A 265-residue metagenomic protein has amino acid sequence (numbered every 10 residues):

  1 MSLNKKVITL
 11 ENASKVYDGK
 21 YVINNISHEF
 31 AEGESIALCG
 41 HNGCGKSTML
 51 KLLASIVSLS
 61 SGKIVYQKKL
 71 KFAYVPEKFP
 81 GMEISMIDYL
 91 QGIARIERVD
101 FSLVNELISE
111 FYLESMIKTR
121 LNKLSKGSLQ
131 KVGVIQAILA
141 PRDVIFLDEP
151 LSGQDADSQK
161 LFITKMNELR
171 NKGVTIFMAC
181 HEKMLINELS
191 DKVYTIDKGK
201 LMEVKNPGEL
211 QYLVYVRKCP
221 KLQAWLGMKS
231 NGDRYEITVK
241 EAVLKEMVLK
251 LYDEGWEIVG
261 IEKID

Functional and structural regions predicted by a protein language model:
I8, I23-N25: Conserved structural motif at the start of ABC-family nucleotide-binding domains
C39-H41: The feature captures the beta-strand-to-loop junction immediately N-terminal to the Walker
A54: Helix-to-loop junction immediately C-terminal to a conserved catalytic motif
K78, E83-E97: Q-loop/switch helix immediately C-terminal to the Walker
F101-I117, I138: Conserved ABC ATPase "signature" region
V134: Hydrophobic anchor residue at the start of the ABC signature
I145-E149: Catalytic Walker B motif of ABC-type/P-loop ATPase nucleotide-binding domains
A179-H181: H-loop/switch region of ABC-family ATPase nucleotide-binding domains
